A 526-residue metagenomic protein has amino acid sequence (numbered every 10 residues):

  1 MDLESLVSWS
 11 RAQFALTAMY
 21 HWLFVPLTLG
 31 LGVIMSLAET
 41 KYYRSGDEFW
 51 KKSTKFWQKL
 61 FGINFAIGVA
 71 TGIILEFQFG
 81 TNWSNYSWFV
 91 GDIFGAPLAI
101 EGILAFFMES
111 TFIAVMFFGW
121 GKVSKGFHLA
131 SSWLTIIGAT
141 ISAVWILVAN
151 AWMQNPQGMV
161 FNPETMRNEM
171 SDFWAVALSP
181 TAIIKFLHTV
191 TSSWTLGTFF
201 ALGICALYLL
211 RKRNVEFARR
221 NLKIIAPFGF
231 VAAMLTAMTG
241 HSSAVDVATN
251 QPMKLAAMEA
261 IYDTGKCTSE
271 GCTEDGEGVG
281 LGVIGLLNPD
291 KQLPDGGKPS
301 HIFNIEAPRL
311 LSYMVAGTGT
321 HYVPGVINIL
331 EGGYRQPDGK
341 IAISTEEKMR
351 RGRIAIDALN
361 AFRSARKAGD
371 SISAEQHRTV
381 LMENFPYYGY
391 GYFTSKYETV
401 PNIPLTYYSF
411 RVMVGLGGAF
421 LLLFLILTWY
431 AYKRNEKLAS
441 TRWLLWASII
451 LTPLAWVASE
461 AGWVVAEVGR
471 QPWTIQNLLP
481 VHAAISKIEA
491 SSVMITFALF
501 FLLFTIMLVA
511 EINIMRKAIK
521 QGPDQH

Functional and structural regions predicted by a protein language model:
M1-M19, G46-S53, F77-A99, A151-L187 (+5 more regions): Membrane-interface interhelical loops and short amphipathic "cap" helices that link adjacent transmembrane segments
D2-R44, K52-F56, N64-G68: N-terminal signal-anchor module of multipass membrane proteins
S45-I63, F89-G95, A99, G119-I137 (+2 more regions): Membrane-interfacial loop-to-helix junctions in multi-pass inner-membrane proteins
G62-T71, W133-M153, G229-H241, A365-R366 (+1 more regions): Hydrophobic alpha-helical membrane-insertion segments
N64-L134, A151, V468-P472: Membrane-interface helix-loop-helix modules in multi-pass inner-membrane proteins
A114-K122, F127-W133, V144-M153, F173 (+2 more regions): Internal alpha-helical transmembrane segments
A149, V231-R353: Aromatic-rich transmembrane-lumenal/periplasmic boundary elements in polytopic membrane proteins
E398-W463, M494-A518: C-terminal substrate/ligand-recognition segments
